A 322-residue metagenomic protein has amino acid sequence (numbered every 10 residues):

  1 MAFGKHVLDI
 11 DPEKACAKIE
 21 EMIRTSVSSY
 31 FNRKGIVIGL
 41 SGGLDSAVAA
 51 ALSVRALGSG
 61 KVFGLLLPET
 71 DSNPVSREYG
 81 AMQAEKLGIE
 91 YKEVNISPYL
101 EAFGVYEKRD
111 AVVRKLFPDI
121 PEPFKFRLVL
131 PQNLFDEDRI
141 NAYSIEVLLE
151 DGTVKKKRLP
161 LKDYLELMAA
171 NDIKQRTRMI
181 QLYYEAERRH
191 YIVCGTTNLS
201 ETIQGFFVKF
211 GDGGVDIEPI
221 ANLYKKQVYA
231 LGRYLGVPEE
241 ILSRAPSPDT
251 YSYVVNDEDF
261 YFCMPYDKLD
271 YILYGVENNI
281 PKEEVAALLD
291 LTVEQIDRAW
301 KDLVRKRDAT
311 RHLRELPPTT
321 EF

Functional and structural regions predicted by a protein language model:
M1-I38, V48-L52, G60-F63, D71 (+3 more regions): ATP/NTP-dependent adenylation/nucleotidyl-transfer catalytic domains that generate, transfer, or process NMP-activated
G43: Conserved G/P- and acidic residue-centered "switch" motifs that form tight phosphate/ATP-binding loops in soluble
R55: Primarily recognizes the serine-hydrolase "nucleophile elbow" in alpha/beta-hydrolase and SGNH/GDSL folds
P68: Acidic, Mg2+-coordinating phosphoryl-transfer loop and its flanking beta/alpha structural elements, shared across
